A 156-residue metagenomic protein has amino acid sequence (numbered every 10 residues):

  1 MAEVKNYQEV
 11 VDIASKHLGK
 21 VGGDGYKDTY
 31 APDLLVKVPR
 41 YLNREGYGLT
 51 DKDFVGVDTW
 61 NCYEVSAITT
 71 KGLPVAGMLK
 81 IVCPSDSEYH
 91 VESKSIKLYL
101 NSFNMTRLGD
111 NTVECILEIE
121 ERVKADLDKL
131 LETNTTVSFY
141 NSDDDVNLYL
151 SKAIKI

Functional and structural regions predicted by a protein language model:
A2-I156: N-terminal intrinsically disordered, cationic/polar leader segments that include organellar targeting peptides
